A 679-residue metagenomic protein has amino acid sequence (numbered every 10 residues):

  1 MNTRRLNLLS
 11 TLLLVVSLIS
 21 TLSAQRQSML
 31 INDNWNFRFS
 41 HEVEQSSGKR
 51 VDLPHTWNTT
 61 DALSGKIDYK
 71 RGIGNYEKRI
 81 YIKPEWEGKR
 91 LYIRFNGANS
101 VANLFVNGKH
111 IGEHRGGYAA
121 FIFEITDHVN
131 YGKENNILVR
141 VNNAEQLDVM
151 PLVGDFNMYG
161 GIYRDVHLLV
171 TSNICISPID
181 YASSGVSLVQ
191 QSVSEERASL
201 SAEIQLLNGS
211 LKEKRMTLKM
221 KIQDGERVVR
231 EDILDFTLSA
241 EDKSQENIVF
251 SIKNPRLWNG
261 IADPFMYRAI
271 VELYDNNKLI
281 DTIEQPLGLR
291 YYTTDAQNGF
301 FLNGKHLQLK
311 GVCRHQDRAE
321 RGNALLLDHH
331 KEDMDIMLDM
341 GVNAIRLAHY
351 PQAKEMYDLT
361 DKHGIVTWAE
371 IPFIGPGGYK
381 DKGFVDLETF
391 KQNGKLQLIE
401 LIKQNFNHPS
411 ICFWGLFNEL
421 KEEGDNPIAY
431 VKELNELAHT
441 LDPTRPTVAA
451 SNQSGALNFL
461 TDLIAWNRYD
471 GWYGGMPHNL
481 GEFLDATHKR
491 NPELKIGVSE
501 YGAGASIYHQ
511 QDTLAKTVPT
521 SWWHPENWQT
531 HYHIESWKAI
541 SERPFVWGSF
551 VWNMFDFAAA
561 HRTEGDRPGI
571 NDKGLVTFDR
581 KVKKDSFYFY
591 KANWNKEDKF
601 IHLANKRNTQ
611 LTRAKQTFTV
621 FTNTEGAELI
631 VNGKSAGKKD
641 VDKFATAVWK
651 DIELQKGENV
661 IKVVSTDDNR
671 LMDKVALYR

Functional and structural regions predicted by a protein language model:
M1-V15, L22-H349, L359, H363-T367 (+6 more regions): Secreted/periplasmic carbohydrate-active enzymes, especially glycoside hydrolases
W57, T293, H315-R318, D470-W472 (+3 more regions): Active-site/binding-pocket entry motifs
A98-N173, T517-Y590, N595: Long, contiguous interaction/targeting segments characteristic of exported/extracellular or secretory-pathway proteins
M334-M337, A344-V582, S586-Y590, F600-T617 (+1 more regions): Substrate-binding/catalytic cleft of secreted carbohydrate-active enzymes, primarily glycoside hydrolases
